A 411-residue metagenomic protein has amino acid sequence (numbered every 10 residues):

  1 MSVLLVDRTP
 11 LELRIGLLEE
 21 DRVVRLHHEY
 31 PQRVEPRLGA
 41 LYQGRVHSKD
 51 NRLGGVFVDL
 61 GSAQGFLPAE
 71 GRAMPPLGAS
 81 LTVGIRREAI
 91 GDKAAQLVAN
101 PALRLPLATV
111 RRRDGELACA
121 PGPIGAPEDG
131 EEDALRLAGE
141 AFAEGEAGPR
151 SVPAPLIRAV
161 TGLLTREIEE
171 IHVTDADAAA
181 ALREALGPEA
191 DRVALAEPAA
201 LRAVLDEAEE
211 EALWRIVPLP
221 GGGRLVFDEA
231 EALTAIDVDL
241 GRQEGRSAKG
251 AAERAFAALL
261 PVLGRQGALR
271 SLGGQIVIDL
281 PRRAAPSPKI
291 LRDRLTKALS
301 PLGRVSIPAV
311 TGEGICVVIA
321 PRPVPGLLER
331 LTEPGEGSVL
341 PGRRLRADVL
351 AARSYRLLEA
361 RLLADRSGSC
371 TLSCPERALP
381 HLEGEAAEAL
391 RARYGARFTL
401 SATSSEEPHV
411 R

Functional and structural regions predicted by a protein language model:
M1-P36, A40, R87-D92, L97-A232 (+1 more regions): Extended, charged alpha/beta regions that create polyanion-binding interfaces
S2, G54-V58, A89-R111, L137 (+4 more regions): Conserved glycine-centered short motifs in functionally critical loops
L5-V6, L11-L18, R25-H27, V34-P76 (+2 more regions): S1/OB-fold single-stranded RNA-binding interface
T9, D50-N51, P75-L77, V160-E169 (+2 more regions): Flexible, charged surface loops at secondary-structure boundaries
R25, F66-P68, A118, A235 (+1 more regions): Short small-residue beta-strand/loop micro-motif enriched in glycine and branched aliphatics
E35-P36, K49-N51, A73-P76, L163-T165 (+5 more regions): Conserved catalytic network of the ASCE P-loop NTPase/AAA+ motor domain
V46, R202, D206, D239-G241: Short, contiguous, well-ordered secondary-structure segments
G61-S62, L186-E189, Y394: Short, structured coil segments at secondary-structure junctions
